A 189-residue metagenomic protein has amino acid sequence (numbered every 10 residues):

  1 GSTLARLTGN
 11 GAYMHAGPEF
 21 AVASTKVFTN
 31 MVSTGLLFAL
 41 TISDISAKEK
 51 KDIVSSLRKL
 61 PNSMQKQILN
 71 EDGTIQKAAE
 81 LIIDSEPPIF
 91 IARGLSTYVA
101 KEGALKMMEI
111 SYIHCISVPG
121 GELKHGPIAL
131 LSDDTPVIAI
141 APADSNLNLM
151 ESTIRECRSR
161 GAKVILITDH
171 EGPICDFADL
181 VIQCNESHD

Functional and structural regions predicted by a protein language model:
G1-D189: A SIS-like phosphosugar-recognition module
